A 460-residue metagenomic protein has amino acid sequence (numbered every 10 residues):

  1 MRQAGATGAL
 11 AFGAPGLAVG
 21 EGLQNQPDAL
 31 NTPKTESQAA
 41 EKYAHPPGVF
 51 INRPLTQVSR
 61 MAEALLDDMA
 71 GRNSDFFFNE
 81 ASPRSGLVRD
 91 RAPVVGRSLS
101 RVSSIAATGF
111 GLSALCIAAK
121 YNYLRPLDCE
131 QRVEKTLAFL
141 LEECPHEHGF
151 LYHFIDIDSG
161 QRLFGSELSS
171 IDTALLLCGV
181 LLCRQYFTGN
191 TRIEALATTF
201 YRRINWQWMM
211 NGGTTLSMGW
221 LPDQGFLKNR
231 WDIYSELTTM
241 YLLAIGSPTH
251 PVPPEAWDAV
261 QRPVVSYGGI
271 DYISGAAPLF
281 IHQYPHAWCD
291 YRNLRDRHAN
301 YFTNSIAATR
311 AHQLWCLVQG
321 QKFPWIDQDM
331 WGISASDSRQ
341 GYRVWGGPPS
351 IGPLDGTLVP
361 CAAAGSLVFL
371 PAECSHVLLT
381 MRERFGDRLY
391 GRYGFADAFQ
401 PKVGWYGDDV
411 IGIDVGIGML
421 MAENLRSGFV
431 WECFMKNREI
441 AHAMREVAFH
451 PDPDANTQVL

Functional and structural regions predicted by a protein language model:
M1-G20: N-terminal export signals
Q3-A4, N25-P27, A39, P46: Positively charged, low-complexity intrinsically disordered regions
A9, K34-S37: Serine/threonine-rich, low-complexity intrinsically disordered segments
A11, L23, A29, K42-Y43 (+1 more regions): Generic N-terminal simple sequence motifs
L17-K34: Signal peptide processing junction and immediate N-terminal pro/mature segment of secreted/exported proteins
A39-L460: Ser/Thr/Asn(+Pro)-rich, low-complexity disordered segments
